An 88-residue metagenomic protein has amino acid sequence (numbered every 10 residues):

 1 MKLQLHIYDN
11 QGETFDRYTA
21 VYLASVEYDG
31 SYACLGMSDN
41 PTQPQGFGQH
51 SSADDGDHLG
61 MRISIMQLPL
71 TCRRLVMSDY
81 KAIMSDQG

Functional and structural regions predicted by a protein language model:
M1-F15: Negatively charged, low-complexity tracts enriched in Asp/Glu with abundant Ser/Thr
I7, I63-I65, I83: Weak global preference for isoleucine
E13-R74: Acidic, low-complexity, intrinsically disordered interaction modules
V76-G88: A short beta-strand-loop micro-motif that forms or neighbors metal/cofactor- and ligand-binding patches at active-site
